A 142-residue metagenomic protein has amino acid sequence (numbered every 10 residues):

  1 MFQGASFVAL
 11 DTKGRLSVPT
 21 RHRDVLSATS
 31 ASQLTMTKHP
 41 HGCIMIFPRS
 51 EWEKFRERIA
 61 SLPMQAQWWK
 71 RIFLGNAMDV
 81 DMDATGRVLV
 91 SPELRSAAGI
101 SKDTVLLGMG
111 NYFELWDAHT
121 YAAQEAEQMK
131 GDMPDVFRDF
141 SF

Functional and structural regions predicted by a protein language model:
F2-G42: A positional/architectural concept
G4, T12, N76, A84 (+1 more regions): Exposed loop/turn and edge beta-strand positions of beta-sandwich/beta-sheet ligand-binding modules
G14-V18, F47, G86-V90, L94 (+1 more regions): Short, structured motif recognition centered on aromatic/hydrophobic residues
D24, W52-K54, S96-A97, Y121-A122: Short, surface-exposed beta-strand-loop junctions and turns on beta-sheet-rich folds
A28-C43, G99-W116, M133: A short beta-strand-loop micro-motif that forms or neighbors metal/cofactor- and ligand-binding patches at active-site
P40-M64: A low-complexity, Ser/Thr/Gly/Pro-enriched, surface-exposed linker/loop concept that marks segments flanking
F55-R95: Short, solvent-exposed interaction modules
H119-F142: Short, Lys/Arg-rich amphipathic alpha-helical interaction segments that bind nucleic acids or acidic protein surfaces
